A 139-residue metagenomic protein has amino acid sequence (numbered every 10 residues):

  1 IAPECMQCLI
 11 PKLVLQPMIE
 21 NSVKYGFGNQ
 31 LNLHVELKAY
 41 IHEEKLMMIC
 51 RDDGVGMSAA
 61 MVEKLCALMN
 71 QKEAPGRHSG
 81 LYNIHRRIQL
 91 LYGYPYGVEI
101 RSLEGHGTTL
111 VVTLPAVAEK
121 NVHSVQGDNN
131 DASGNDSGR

Functional and structural regions predicted by a protein language model:
I1-M6: Conserved catalytic submotifs in the C-terminal HATPase_c
Q7-K12, A74-H78: Short, solvent-exposed loop/helix junctions and linker helices that flank or host conserved functional motifs
I10-Q30: Conserved ATP-binding N-box helix of the HATPase_c
L31, Y40-M48, V55-M61, C66-R139: Flexible, glycine-/charge-rich segments associated with ATP-binding catalytic modules
H34-E36: Membrane-embedded beta-strand positions in outer-membrane beta-barrel channels/transporters
